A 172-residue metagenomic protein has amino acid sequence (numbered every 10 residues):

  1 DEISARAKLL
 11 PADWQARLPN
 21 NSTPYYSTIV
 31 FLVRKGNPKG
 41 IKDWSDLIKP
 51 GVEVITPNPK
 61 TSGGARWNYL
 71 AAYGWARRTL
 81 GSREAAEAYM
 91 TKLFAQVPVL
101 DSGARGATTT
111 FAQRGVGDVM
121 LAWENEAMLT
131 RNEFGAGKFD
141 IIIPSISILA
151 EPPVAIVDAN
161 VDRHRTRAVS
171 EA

Functional and structural regions predicted by a protein language model:
D1-R6, G40-D43, G64-N68, A85-M90 (+3 more regions): Stable alpha-helical elements in mature extracytoplasmic
D1-T61: N-terminal segment of the mature folded domain
S4-L9, G36-N37, K49-V52, Y73-R78 (+3 more regions): Sec-exported extracytoplasmic/periplasmic mature domains
L10, G36-K42, T61, G74-S82 (+1 more regions): Short helix-loop capping/hinge motifs at secondary-structure junctions, enriched in acidic/polar residues
L18, V33-K35, V52-T79, F94-P98 (+1 more regions): Short beta-strand->loop
T23-V30, E87-F94, D101-S102, F134-S170: Periplasmic-binding protein-like
T61, N125-L129, S147-I148, D162: Short, catalytically relevant binding-site loops at active-site mouths
T79-S145: Ligand-binding pocket segment of bilobal, Venus flytrap-like solute-binding proteins
